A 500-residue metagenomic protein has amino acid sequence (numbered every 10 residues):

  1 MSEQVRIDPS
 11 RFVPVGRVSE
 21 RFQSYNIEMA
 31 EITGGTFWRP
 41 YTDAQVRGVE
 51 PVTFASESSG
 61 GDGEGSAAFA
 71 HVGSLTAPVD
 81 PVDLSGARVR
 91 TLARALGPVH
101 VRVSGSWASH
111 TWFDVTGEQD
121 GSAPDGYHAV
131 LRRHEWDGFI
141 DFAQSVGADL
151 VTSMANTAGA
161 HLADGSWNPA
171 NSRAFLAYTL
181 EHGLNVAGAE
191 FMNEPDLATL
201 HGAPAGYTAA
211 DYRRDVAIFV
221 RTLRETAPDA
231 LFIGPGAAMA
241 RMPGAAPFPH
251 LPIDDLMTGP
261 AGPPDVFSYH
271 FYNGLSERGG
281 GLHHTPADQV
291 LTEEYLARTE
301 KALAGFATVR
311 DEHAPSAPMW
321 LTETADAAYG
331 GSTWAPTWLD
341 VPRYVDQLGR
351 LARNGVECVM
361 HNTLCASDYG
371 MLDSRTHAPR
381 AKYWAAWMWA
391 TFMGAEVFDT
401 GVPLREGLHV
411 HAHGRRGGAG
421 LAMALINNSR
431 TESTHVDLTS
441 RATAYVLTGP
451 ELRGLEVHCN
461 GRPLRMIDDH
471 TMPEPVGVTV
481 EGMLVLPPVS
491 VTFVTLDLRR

Functional and structural regions predicted by a protein language model:
M1-F191, P195-A246, D254, T258-V266 (+4 more regions): Non-catalytic accessory regions flanking glycosidase/transglycosidase catalytic cores in CAZymes
A203, Y272-E294: Active-site His/acidic residue clusters
T337: Ligand-binding pocket segment of bilobal, Venus flytrap-like solute-binding proteins
